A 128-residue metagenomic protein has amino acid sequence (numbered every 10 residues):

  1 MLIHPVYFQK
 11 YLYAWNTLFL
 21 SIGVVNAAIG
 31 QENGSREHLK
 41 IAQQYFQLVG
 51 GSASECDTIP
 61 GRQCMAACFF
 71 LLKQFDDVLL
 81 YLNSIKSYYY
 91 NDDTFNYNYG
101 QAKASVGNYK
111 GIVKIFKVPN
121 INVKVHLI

Functional and structural regions predicted by a protein language model:
I3-L12, Q47-E55, N83-N91, K117-V125: Solenoid-like repeat scaffolds
K10, T17, T58-P60, T94 (+1 more regions): Start-of-helix register in tetratricopeptide repeats
